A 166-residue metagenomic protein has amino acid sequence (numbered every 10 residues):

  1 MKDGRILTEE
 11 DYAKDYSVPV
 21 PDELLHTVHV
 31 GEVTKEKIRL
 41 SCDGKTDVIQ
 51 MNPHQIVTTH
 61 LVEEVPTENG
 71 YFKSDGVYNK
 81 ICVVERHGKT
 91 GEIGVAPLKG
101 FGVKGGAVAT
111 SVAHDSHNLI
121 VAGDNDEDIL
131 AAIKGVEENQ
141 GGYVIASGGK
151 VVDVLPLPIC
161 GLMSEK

Functional and structural regions predicted by a protein language model:
M1-K166: Active-site microenvironment of metallo-dependent hydrolases
